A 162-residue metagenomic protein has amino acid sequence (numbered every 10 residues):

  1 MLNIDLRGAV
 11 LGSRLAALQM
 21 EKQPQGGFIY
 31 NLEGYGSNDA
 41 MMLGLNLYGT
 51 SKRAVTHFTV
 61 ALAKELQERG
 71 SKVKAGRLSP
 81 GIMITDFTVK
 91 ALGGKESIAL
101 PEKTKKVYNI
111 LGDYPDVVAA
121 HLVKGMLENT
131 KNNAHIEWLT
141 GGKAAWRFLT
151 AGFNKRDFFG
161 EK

Functional and structural regions predicted by a protein language model:
M1: A hydrophobic alpha-helix adjacent to the NAD(P)-binding/active-site core of NAD(P)-dependent oxidoreductases, strongly
G12-A16, F58-T59: Hydrophobic positions on the long internal alpha-helix of Rossmann-like NAD(P)-dependent oxidoreductase domains
S13, G27-G34, K74-R77: Structural signature of the Rossmann-like NAD(P)-dependent dehydrogenase/reductase core
E21-K22, F28-V60, K64-E68, I82: Catalytic loop of short-chain dehydrogenase/reductase
R69-G81: Conserved beta-loop-beta element that borders a ligand/cofactor-binding pocket
R77, E96-G152: C-terminal helical subdomain
P80-K90, G94: Short, flexible catalytic-loop segment of classical short-chain dehydrogenase/reductase
